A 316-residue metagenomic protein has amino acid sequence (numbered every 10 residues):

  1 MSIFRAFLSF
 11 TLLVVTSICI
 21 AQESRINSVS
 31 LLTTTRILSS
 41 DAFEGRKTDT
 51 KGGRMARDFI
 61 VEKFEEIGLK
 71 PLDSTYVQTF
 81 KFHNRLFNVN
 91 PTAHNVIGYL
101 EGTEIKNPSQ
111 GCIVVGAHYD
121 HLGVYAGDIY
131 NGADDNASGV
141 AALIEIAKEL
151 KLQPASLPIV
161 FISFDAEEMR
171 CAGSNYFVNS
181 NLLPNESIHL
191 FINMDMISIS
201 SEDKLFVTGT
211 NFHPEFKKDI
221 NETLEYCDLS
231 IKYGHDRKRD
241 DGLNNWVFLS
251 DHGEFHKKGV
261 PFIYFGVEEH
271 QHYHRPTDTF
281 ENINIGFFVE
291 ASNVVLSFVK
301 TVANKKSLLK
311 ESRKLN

Functional and structural regions predicted by a protein language model:
M1-R25: Bacterial Sec-dependent N-terminal signal peptides
E23-S24, D41-K51, H83-F87, G127-N136 (+4 more regions): Second-shell loop/turn segments in exported
R25-M55, I67-P71, V77, Q271-D278: N-terminal capping segment at the start of a domain
R36-S39, N95-Y99, C112-G116, V160-S163 (+4 more regions): Structural recognition of the beta-strand scaffold that forms the well-ordered cores of secreted hydrolase catalytic
A42-G45, F64, K70-P71, L86-F87 (+7 more regions): Solvent-exposed loop/turn segments at secondary-structure junctions within structured extracellular/periplasmic domains
R46-E101: A non-catalytic alpha/beta surface segment that caps or lines the substrate-entry region of metallo-dependent hydrolase
V89-N95, G123-D219, V247: Acidic/histidine-rich catalytic neighborhood of metal-dependent amide-processing enzymes
E202-N316: Active-site-adjacent substrate-binding region of metalloamidase/peptidase-like peptide-processing proteins
